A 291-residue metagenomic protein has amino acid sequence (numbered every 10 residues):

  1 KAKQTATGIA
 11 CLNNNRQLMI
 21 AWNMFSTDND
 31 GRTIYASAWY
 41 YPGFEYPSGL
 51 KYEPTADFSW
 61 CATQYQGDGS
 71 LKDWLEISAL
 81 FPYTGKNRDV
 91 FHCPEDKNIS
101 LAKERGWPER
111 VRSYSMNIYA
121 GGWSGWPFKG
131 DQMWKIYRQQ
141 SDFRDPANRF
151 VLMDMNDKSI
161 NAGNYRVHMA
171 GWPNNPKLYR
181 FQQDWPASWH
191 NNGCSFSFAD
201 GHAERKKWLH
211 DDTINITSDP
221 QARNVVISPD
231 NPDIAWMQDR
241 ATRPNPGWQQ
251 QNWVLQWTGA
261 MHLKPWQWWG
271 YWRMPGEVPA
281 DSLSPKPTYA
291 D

Functional and structural regions predicted by a protein language model:
K1-T5: C-terminal juxtamembrane segment of a hydrophobic transmembrane alpha-helix
T7, C11-D291: Short, well-structured segments within or immediately adjacent to enzyme catalytic domains that line ligand-binding
